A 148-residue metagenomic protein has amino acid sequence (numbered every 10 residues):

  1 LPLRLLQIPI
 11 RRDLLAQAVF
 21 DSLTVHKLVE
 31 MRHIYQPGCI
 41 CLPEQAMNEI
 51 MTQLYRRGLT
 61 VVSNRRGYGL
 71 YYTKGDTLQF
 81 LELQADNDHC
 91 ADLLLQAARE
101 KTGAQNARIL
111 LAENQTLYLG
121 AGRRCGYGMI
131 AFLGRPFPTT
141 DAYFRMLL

Functional and structural regions predicted by a protein language model:
L1-L14, Q84-D88, Q96-L148: Active-site/acyl-donor-binding loops of N-acyltransferases
P2-E82: Amide-forming acyltransferase catalytic core, primarily the GNAT-like/NAT-type and related acyltransferase folds
Y35, Y55, Y68-Y72, H89 (+3 more regions): Sequence-level detector for tyrosine residue identity
